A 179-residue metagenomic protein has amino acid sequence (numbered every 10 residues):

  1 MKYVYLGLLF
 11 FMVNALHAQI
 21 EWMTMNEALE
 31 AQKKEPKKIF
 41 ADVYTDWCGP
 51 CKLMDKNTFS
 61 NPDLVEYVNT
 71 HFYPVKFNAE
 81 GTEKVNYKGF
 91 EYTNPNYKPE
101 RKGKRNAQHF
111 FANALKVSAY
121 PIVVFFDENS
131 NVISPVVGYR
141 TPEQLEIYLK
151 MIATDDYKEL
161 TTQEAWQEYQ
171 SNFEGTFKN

Functional and structural regions predicted by a protein language model:
M1-I20: Bacterial Sec-dependent N-terminal signal peptides
Q19-P36: Electrostatic cytochrome c docking/interface patches
M25-E30, P62-V65, N69-S134, P142 (+1 more regions): Thioredoxin-like thiol-disulfide oxidoreductase module
E35-G49, P74: Short active-site neighborhood of thiol/selenol oxidoreductases, capturing the structured segment around
P50-K52, I133: Extracytoplasmic/secreted cell-surface and envelope-processing proteins
K52-K56, F126: Detector for the c-type heme attachment site
F59: Serine-hydrolase catalytic core recognition
P135-N179: Thiol-/selenol-based redox modules, centered on thioredoxin-like and closely related oxidoreductase domains
